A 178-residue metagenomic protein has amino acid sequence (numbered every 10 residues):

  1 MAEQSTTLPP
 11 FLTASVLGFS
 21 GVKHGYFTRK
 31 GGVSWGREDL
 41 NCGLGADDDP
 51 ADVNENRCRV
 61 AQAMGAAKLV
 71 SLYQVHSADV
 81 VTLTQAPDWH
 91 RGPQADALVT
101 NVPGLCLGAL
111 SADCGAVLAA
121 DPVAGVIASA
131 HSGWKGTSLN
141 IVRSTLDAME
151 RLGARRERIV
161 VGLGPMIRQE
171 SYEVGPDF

Functional and structural regions predicted by a protein language model:
M1-F178: Active-site microenvironment for binding and transforming phosphate-containing groups
